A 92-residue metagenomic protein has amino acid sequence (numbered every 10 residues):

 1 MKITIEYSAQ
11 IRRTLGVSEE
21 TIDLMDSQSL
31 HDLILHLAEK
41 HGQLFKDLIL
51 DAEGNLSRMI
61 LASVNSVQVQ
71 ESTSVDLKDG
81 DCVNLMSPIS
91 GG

Functional and structural regions predicted by a protein language model:
M1-G91: Ubiquitin-like/PB1-type beta-grasp interaction modules and other compact soluble beta-rich domains
